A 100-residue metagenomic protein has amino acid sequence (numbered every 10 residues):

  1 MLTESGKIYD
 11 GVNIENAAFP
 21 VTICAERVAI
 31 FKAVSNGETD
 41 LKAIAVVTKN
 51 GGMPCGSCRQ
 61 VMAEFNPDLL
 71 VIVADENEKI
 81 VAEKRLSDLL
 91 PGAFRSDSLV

Functional and structural regions predicted by a protein language model:
M1-E4: Short beta-strand scaffold segments in enzyme catalytic cores
K7-I8, I80: Hydrophobic "anchor" residues
D10, P20, L69-V71: Generic secretory/membrane-interface signal
D10-G11, A43: Short glycine-/small-residue motifs
G11-V12, K84: Short hydrophobic alpha-helix segments
V12, P20-F31, K49-E64: Local cysteine-cluster metal-coordination motifs and their immediate loop/turn environment, predominantly Fe-S cluster
N36-V100: C-terminal binding/interaction regions
